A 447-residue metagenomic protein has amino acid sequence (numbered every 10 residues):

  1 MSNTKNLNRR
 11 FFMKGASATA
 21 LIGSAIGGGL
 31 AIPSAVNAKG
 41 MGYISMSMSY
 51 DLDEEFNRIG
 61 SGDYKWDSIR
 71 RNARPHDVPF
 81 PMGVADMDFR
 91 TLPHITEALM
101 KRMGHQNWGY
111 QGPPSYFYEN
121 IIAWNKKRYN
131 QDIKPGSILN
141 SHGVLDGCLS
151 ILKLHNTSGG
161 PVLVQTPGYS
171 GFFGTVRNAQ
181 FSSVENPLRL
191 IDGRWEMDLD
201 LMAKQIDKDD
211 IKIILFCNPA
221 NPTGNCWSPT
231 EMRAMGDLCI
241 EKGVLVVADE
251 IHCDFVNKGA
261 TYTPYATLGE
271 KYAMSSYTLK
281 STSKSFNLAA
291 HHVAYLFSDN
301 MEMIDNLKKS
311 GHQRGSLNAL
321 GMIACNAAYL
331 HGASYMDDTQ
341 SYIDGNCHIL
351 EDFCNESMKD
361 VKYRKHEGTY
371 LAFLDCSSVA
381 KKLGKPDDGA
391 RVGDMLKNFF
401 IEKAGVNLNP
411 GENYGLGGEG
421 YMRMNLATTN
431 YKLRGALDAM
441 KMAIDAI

Functional and structural regions predicted by a protein language model:
M1-A20: N-terminal secretory signal peptides and thylakoid transit peptides that target proteins across membranes
Y43-G143, S150, L330-H331, A446-I447: N-terminal small-domain helix-loop-helix segment of the aminotransferase-like
Y50, I343-D344, S357-K403, M422: Conserved PLP-binding catalytic core of the aspartate aminotransferase-like
K153-F216: PLP-dependent aminotransferase-like
I191-A260: Active-site phosphate-binding strand-loop segment of PLP-dependent enzymes
G259-S283, I304-N306, V406: Conserved active-site segment immediately N-terminal to the catalytic lysine that forms the internal aldimine
S275, K280-E356, V361-G368: PLP-dependent aminotransferase class I/II
A390-I447: PLP-dependent enzyme catalytic core of the Aspartate aminotransferase-like
